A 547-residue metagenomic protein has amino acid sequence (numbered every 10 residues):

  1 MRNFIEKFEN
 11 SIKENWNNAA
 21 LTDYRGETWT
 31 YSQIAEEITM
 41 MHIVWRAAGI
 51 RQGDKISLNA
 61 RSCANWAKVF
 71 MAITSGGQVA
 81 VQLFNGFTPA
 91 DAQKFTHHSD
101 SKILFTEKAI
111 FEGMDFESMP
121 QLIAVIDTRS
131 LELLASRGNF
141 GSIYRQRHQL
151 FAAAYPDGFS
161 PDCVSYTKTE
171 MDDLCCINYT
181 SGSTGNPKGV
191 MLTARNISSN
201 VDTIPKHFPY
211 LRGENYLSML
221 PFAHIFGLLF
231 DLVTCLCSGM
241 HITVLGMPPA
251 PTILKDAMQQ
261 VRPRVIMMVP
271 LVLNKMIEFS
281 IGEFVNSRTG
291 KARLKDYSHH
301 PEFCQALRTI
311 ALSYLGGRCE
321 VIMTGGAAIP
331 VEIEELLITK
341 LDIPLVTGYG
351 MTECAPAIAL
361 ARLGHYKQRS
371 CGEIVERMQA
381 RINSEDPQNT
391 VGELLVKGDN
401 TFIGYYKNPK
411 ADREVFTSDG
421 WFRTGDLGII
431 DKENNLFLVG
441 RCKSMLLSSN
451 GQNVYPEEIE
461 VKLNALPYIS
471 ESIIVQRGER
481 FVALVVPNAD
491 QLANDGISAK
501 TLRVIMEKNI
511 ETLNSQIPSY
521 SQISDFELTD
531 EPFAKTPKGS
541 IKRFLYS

Functional and structural regions predicted by a protein language model:
W16-N17, V125, Y144-Y179, N186 (+1 more regions): Conserved pre-ATP/AMP-binding loop-to-beta segment of ANL
E27, I43-A90, M219: Conserved AMP-binding/adenylate-forming
T30-S32, Y166, C175-S199: Conserved AMP-binding A3 loop
F87-E117, L134, N200-L217, A250-R264: Conserved ATP-dependent adenylate/AMP-binding module captured primarily in the ANL superfamily
L104, G398, G404, L427-I517: AMP-binding/adenylate-forming catalytic core of the ANL superfamily
S198-N215, F222-T309, K340: Conserved AMP-binding/adenylation subdomain of ANL enzymes
L307-L436, C442-M445, E460: Conserved AMP-binding/adenylate-forming
E471-I474, E479, I510-S547: Conserved C-terminal "lid"/linker of ANL adenylate-forming enzymes
